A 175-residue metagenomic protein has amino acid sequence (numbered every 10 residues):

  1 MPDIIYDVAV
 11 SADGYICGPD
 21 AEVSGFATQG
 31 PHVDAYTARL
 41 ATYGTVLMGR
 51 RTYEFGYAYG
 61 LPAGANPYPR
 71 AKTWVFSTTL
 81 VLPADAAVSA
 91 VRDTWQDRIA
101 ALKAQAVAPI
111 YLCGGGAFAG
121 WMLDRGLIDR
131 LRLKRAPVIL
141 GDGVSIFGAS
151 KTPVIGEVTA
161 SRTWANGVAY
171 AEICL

Functional and structural regions predicted by a protein language model:
M1-L175: Enzymes that bind and transform nitrogen-containing heteroaromatic metabolites
